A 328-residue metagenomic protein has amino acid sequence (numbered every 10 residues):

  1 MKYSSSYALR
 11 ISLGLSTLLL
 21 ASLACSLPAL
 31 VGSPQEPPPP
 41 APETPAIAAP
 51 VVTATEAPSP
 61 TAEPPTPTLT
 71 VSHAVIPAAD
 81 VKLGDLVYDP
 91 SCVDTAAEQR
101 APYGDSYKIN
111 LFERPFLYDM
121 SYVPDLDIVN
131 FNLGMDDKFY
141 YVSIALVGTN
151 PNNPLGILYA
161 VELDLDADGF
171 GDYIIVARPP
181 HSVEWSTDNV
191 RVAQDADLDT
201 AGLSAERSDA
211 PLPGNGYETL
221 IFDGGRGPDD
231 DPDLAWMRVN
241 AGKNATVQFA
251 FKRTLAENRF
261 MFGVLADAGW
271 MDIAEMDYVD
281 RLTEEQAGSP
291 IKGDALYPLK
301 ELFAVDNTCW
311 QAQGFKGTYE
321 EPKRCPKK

Functional and structural regions predicted by a protein language model:
Y3-S12: Bacterial N-terminal signal peptides that target proteins for export
A21-A24: C-terminal motif of bacterial Sec signal peptides marking the signal peptidase cleavage site
S26-P28: Bacterial signal peptide processing site
L30-A48: Short, low-complexity, disordered segments immediately C-terminal to signal peptides in bacterial exported proteins
P50, P58-V81, G169-P180, N244 (+1 more regions): Acidic/polar low-complexity flexible segments
L69-L86, P115-S204: Surface-exposed, glycine/proline- and aromatic-rich loop segments on solvent-exposed faces across compartments
V81, D85-L86, P90-T95, Q99 (+3 more regions): Acidic, glycine-anchored loop motifs typical of Ca2+
T187-R259: Short helix-loop boundary/capping segments
